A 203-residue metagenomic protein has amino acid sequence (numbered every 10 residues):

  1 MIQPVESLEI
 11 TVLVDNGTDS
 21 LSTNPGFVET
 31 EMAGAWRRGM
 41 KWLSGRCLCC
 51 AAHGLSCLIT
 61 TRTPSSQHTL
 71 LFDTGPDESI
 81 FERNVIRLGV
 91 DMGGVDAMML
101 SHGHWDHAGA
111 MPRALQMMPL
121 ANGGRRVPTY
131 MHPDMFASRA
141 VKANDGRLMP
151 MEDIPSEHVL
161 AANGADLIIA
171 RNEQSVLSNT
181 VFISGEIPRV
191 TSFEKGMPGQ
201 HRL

Functional and structural regions predicted by a protein language model:
M1-Q67, S178, I183-L203: Zn-dependent metallo-beta-lactamase
S20, S79, H104-A108, F136-S138 (+1 more regions): Active-site environment of divalent metal-dependent phosphoester hydrolases
N24, M111, A140-N144: Short acidic, glycine/serine/threonine-rich loops at helix termini
G45-H53, T60-A97, P112-R113, L120 (+2 more regions): Pre-active-site segment of Zn-dependent metallo-hydrolases
V95, R126-V127, N179: Local beta-strand N-terminus motif with an aromatic residue
V95-D106: Metallo-beta-lactamase
M99, R125-A137: Short internal beta-strands
D134-L203: Metallo-beta-lactamase
